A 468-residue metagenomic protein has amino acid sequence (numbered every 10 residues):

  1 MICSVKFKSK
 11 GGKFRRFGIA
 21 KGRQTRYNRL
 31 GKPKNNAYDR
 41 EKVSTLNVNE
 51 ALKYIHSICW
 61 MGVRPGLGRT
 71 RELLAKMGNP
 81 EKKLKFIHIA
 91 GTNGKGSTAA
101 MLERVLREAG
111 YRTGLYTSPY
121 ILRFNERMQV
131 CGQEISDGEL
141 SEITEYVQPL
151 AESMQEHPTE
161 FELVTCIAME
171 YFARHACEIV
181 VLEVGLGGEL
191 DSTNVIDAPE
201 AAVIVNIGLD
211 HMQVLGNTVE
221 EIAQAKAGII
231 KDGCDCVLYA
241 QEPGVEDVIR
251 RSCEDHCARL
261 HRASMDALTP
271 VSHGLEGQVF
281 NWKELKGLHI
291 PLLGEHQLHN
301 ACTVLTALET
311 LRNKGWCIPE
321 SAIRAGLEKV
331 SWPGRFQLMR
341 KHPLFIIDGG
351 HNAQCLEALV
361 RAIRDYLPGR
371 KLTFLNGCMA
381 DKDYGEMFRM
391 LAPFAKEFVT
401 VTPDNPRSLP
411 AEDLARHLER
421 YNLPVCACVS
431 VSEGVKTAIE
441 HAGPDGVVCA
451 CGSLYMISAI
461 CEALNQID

Functional and structural regions predicted by a protein language model:
G11-G12, G18, G22, G31: Residue-identity detector for glycine
N35-G91, T98, R104-A109, Y116 (+1 more regions): Short functional linear segments
L67, R71-K82, E108-D197, L215 (+1 more regions): ATP-dependent carboxylate-amine ligase catalytic core
K82-K83, I179-L182, L190-V203, I207-G208 (+2 more regions): Nucleotide phosphate-binding/pyrophosphate-handling subdomain across enzymes that bind or process nucleotide phosphates
Y116, Y239-A240, S252-G274, P291-E295 (+6 more regions): Beta-strand->loop->alpha-helix junctions that form or flank phosphate-binding loops in nucleotide-handling enzymes
Q155-E156, L163, A176-E183, P199-G287 (+1 more regions): Acidic, Mg2+-coordinating active-site environments of NTP-dependent enzymes
E242-H261, L275-E276, L344-F345, A353 (+1 more regions): C-terminal helical cap/extension that packs against the catalytic core of soluble nucleotide-cofactor enzymes
